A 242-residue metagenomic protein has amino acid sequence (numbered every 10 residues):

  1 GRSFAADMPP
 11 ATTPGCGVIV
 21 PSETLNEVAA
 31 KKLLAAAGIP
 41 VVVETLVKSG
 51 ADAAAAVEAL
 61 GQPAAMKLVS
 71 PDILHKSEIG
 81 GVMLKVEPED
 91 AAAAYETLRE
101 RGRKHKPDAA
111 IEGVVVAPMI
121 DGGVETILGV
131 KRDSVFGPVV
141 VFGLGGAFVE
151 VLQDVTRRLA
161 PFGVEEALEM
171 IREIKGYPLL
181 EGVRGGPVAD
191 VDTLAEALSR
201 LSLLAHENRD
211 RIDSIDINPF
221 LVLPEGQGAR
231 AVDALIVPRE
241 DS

Functional and structural regions predicted by a protein language model:
G1-S242: ATP-dependent carboxylate/acyl-activation modules
